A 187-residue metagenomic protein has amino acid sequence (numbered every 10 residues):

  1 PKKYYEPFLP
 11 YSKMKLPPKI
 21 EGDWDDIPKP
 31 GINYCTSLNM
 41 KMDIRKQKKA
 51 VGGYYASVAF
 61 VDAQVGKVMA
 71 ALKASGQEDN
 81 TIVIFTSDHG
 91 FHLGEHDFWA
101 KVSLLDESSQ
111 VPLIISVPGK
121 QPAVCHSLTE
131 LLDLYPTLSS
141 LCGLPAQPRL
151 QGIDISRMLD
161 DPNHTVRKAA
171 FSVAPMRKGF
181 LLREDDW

Functional and structural regions predicted by a protein language model:
P1-L128, L141-P148: Active-site-proximal cap/lid insertion segments
H89-E95, S116, Q121, L132-Y135 (+1 more regions): C-terminal cap/loop subdomain of S1 sulfatases and analogous C-terminal strand-loop tails that border
